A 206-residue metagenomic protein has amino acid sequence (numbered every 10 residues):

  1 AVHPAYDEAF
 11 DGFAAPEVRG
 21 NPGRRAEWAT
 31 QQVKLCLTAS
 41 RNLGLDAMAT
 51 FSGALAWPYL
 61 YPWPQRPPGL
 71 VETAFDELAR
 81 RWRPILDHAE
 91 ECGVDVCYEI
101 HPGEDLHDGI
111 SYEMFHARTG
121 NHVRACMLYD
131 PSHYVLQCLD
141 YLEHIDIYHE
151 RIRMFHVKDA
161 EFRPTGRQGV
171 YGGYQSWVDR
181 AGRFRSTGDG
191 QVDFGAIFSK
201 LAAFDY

Functional and structural regions predicted by a protein language model:
A1-D7, A49-A56, V157-G169: Short, solvent-exposed beta-strand-terminating loops
H3, D7, D11-A14, V135 (+1 more regions): Generic, ordered loop/turn and secondary-structure boundary motif
Y6-M127: Active-site acidic/histidine proton-transfer and metal-coordination neighborhood in alpha/beta enzyme cores
Q31-A47, D140-R153, G195-A203: Short amphipathic alpha-helices and their capping/turn segments at secondary-structure boundaries
A56, Q191-D193: Short, flexible micro-motifs
T73-F75, A79-Q191: Acidic/histidine-rich catalytic cores of soluble enzymes
Y206: Short acidic/histidine-rich active-site segments
